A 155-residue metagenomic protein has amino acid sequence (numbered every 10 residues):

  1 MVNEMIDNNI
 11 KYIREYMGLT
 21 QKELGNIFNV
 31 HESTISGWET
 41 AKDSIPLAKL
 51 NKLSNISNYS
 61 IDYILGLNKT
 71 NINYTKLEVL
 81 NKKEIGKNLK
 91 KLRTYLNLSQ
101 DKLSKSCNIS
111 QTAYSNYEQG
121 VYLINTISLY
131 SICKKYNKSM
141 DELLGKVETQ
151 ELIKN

Functional and structural regions predicted by a protein language model:
M1-Y16, N73-T94: A short, Lys/Arg-rich alpha-helix, primarily the initiator
M5, Y16, E32-P46, N116 (+1 more regions): A cross-kingdom feature marking solvent-exposed beta-strand/loop segments within repeated, beta-rich binding/scaffold
K11, K22, N51, K90 (+3 more regions): Residues within the helices of the helix-turn-helix
R14, G25, S54, R93 (+2 more regions): The alpha-helix within a helix-turn-helix
G18-G37, N97-S115: Short alpha-helical DNA-recognition segment
A48-Y63, I127-E142: DNA major-groove recognition helix of helix-turn-helix/homeodomain DNA-binding modules
Y63-N73, E142-L152: Short amphipathic recognition helices of helix-turn-helix/homeodomain-type DNA-binding modules
